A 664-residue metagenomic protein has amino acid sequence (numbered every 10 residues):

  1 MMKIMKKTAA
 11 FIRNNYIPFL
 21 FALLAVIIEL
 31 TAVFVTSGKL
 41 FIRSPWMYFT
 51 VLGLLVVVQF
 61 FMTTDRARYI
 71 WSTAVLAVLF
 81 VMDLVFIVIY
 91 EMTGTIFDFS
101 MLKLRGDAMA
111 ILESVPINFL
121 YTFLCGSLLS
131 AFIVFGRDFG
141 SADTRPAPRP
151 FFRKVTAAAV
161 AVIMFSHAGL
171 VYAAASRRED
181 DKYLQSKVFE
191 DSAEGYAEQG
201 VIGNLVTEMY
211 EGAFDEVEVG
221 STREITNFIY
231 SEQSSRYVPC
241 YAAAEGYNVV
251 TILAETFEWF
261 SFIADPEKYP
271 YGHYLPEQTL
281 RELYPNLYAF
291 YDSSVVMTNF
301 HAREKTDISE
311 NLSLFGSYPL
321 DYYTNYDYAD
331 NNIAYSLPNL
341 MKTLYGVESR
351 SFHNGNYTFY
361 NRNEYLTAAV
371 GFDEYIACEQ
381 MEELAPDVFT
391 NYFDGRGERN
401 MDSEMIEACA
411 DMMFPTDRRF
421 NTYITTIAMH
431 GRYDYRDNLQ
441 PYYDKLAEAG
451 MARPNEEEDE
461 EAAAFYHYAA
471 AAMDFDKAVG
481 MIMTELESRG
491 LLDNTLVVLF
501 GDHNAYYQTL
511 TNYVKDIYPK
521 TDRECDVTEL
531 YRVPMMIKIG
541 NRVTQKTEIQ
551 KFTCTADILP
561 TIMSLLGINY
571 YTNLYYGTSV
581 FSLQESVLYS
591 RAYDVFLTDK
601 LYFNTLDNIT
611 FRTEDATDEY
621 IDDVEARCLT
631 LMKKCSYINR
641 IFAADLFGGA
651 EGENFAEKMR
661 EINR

Functional and structural regions predicted by a protein language model:
M1-R13, T144-P150, A158-A161, M341-G346 (+4 more regions): Polar low-complexity intrinsically disordered regions
K3-G203: Transmembrane and membrane-interface helices of multi-pass, inner-membrane envelope-modifying transferases
A9, W46-G53, G106-M109, Y121-C125 (+10 more regions): Generic detector of well-ordered alpha-helical segments enriched in charged/polar residues, highlighting helical
L23-A32, G220-S221, E448-N455: Short alpha-helical hairpin
D83-S100, P116-Y121, Y210-T222, T306 (+4 more regions): A diffuse structural propensity rather than consistent per-protein peaks
H167-G246, I252: Membrane-interface segments at or immediately adjacent to transmembrane helices that form the boundary between
I229-R664: Solvent-exposed soluble domains appended to multi-pass membrane proteins
